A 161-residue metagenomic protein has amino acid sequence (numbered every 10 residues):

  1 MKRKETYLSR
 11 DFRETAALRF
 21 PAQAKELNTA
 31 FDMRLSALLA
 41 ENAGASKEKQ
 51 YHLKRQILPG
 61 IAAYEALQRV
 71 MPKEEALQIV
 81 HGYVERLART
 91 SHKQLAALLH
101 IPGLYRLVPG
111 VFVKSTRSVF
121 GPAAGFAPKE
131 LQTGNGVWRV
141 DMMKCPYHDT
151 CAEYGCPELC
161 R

Functional and structural regions predicted by a protein language model:
M1-T90: N-terminal leader/assembly segments
G60, C160-R161: A structural signal for well-ordered alpha-helical scaffolds and beta->alpha junctions
A66-Y154, L159: Amphipathic interaction/junction segments at domain boundaries or subunit interfaces
